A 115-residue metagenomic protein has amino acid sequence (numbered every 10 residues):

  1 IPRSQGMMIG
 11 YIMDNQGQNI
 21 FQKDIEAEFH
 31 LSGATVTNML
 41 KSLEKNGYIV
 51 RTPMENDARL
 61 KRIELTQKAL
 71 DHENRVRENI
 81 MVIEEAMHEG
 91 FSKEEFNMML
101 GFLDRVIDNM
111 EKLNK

Functional and structural regions predicted by a protein language model:
I1-S32: N-terminal helix-turn-helix DNA-binding core of bacterial DNA-binding proteins
I12, E73-V76, I80, V106 (+1 more regions): Hydrophobic recognition helices of helix-based DNA-binding modules
I20, R77, E84, E111-N114: Short amphipathic alpha-helical interaction/hinge segments
Q22, H30-L31, M39-S42, N46: The feature represents the first ordered module of a protein
K41-L100: Charged, amphipathic alpha-helical coiled-coil/dimerization segments
E94-K115: C-terminal regulatory/oligomerization modules of transcriptional regulators
